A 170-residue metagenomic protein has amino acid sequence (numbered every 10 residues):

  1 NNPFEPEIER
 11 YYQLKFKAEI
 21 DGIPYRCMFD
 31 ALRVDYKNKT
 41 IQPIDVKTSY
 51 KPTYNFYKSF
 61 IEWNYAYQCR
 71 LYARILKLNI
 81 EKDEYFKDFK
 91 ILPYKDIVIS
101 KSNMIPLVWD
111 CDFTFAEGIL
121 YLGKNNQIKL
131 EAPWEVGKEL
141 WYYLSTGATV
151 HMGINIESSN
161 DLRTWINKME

Functional and structural regions predicted by a protein language model:
N1-T53: Catalytic cores of nuclease domains that cleave nucleic-acid phosphodiester backbones
S49-W63: Short helix/strand-bridging catalytic loops that position acidic/His residues to coordinate divalent metals and engage
S59-A66, L71-E170: Metal-dependent nuclease catalytic regions and adjoining charged, substrate-binding loops involved in nucleic-acid end
